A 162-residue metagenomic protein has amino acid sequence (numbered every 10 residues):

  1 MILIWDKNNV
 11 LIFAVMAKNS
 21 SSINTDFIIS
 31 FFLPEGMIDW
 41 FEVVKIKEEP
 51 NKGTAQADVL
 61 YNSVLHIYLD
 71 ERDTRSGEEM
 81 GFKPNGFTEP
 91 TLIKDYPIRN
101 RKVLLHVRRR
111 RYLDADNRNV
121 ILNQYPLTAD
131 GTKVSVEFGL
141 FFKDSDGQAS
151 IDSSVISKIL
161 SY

Functional and structural regions predicted by a protein language model:
I2-T74: N-terminal alpha-helical interaction blocks
L3-K7, L92-Y162: Short, positively charged, Gly/Tyr-enriched micro-motifs that form contact patches at catalytic or ligand/partner
L33, E49, K83, E89 (+2 more regions): Intrinsic-disorder/low-complexity coil detector
E71-R75, V107-R110: Short metal-coordination and nucleic-acid-contact micro-motifs, chiefly zinc-binding Cys/His arrays
R75-K102: Acidic, aromatic-enriched beta-alpha/helix-loop junctions
